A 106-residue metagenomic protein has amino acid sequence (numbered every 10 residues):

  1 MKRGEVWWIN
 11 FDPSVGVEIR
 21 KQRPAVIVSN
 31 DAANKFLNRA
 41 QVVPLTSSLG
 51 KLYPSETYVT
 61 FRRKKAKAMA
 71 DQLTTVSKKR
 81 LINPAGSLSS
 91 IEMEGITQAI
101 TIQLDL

Functional and structural regions predicted by a protein language model:
M1-L106: Conserved functional hotspots at enzyme active or ligand-binding sites that engage polyanionic ligands
